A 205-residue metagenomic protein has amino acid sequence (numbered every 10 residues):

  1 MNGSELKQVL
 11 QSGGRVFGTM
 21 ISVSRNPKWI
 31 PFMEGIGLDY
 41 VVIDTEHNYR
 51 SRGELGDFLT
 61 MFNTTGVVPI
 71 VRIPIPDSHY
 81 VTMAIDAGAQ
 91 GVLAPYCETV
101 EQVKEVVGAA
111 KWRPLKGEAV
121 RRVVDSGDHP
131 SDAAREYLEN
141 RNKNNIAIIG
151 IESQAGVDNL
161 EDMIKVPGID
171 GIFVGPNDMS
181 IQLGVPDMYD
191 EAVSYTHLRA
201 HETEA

Functional and structural regions predicted by a protein language model:
M1-M20, A134-R141: N-terminal amphipathic alpha-helix/helix-capping segment at the start of soluble metabolic enzymes
G13-F17, L38-D39, T65-P69, A89-Q90 (+2 more regions): Short, well-ordered coil/turn segments that N-cap beta-strands
T19, D44, V92, V106 (+2 more regions): Conserved, mostly hydrophobic/aromatic
S22-M33, P76-T82, G156-D162: Short, acidic/polar
N48-M61, D77-H79, E98-K111, G127-A133 (+2 more regions): Active-site-adjacent beta->alpha loops and helix N-cap segments on the catalytic face of soluble alpha/beta enzymes
A94, D170-N177: Non-cysteine beta-strand/loop elements that form the S-adenosyl-L-methionine
A94, E98-K165: Conserved anion-binding
H197-A200, E204-A205: Single conserved hydrophobic/aromatic residue that forms the stacking wall/gate of nucleotide- or nucleobase-binding
